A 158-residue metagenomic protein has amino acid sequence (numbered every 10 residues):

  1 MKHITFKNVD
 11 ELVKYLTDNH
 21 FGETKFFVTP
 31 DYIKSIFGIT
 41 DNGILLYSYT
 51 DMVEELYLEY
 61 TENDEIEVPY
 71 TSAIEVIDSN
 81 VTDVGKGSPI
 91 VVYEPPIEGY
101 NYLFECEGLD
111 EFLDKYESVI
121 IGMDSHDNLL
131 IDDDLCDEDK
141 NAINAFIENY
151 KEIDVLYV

Functional and structural regions predicted by a protein language model:
M1-K2, P96-N101, K151-V158: Short intrinsically disordered terminal tails
I4-E67, T71-N101: C-terminal alpha-helical interaction appendages
E23, V119, E152-D154: Short secondary-structure junctions
Y32, I39, I44, A145-I147 (+1 more regions): Detector for the mature cores of small, proteolytically processed and post-translationally modified peptide effectors
L46, E67, T71-S72, I97-Y100 (+1 more regions): Acidic, low-complexity, intrinsically disordered interaction modules
I74-S79, H126-D127, V158: Short linear loop/turn motifs
V91-Y93, F104, L129-I131: Generic recognition of long tandem-repeat/solenoid scaffolds
C106-L113: Short amphipathic alpha-helix segments
